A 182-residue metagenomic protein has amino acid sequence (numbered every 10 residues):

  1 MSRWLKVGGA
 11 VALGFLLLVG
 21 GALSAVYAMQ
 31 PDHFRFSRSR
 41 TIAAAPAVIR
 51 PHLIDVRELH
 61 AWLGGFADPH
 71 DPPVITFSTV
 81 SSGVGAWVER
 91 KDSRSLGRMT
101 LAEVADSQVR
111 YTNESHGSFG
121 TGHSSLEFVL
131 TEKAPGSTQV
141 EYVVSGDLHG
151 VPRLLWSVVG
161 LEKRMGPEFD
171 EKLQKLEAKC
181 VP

Functional and structural regions predicted by a protein language model:
R3-K6, N113-P167, L176-A178: Beta-strand/loop substructures that line and gate deep hydrophobic ligand-binding cavities in soluble
V7-T76, V80: Hydrophobic ligand-binding cavity/cleft-lining segments
A44, I54, L96, P167-E171: Generic recognition of short, well-ordered alpha-helical interface segments
V48-L59, V88, L101, Y111 (+2 more regions): Hydrophobic pocket/interface hotspot
I54-A61, D106, D170, Q174-P182: Sec-exported extracytoplasmic/periplasmic mature domains
D55, F66, F77-S78, D106-Q108 (+2 more regions): Extended interaction regions within the primary functional domain
I75-T79, R164-D170: Alpha-helix boundary/capping detector
S81-P135: Structured, soluble extracytoplasmic/luminal domains of envelope-associated proteins
